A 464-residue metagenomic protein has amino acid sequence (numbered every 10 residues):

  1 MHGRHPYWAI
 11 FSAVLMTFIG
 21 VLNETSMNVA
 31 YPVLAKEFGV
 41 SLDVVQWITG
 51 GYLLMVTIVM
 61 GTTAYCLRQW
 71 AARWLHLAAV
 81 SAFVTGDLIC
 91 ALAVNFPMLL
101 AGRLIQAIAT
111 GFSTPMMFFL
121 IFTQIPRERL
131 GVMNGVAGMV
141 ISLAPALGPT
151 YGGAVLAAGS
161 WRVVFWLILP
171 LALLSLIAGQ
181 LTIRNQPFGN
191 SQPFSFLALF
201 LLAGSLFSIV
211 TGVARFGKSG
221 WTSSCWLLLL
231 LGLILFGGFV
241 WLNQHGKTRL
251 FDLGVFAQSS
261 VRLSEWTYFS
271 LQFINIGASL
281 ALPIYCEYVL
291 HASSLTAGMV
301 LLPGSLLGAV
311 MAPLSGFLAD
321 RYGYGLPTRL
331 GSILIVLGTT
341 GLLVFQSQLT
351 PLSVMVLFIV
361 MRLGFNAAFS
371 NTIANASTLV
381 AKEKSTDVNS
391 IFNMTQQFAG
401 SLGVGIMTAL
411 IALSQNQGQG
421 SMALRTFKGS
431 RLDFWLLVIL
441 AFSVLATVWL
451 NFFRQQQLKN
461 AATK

Functional and structural regions predicted by a protein language model:
H2-G3, E128, L176-L206, G220 (+3 more regions): Flexible interhelical linker loops that connect adjacent transmembrane helices in multi-pass membrane transporters
P6-L22, M27-Y31, F38-D43, I48-Y52 (+16 more regions): 12-transmembrane solute porter fold
L15, L147, Y151, G204-S205 (+3 more regions): Hydrophobic faces of alpha-helical transmembrane segments in multi-pass integral membrane proteins
M60, A64, R68-L197: Helix-loop-helix hairpins in multi-pass membrane proteins, especially solute transporters
L88-I89, A154, T211, G237 (+1 more regions): Alpha-helical transmembrane segments of multipass membrane proteins
F96, Q186-S191, R215-W221, Q348: Membrane-interface helix caps and helix-loop-helix hairpins in membrane proteins
L169-P187, A203-R215, L231-G246, V444-F452: C-terminal membrane-cytosol helix-exit motif in multi-pass small-molecule transporters
